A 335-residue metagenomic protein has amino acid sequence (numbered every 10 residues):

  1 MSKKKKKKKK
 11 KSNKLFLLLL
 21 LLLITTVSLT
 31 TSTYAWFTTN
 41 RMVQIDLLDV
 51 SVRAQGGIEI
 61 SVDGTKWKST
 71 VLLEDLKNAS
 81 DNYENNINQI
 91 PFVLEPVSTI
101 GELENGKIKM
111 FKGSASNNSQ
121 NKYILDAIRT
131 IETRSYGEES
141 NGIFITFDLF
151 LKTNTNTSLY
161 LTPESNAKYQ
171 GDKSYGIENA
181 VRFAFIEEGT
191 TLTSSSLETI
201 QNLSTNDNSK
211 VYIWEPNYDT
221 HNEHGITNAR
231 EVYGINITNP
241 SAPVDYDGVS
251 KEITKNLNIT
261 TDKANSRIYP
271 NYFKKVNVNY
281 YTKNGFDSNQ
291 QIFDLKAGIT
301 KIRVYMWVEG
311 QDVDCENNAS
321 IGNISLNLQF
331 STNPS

Functional and structural regions predicted by a protein language model:
S2, K9-F92, T99, N318-S335: Short, polar/proline-rich extracytoplasmic segments that appear immediately after membrane translocation
T39, A115, S119-I177, P216 (+1 more regions): C-terminal, structured domain-capping segment
S51-R53, S61-D63, T70, A79 (+10 more regions): A structural detector for beta-sheet-dominated domains
Q55-V62, Y169-S196, S335: Short aromatic-acidic-glycine turn motif
T65-K66, T70-R134, I145: N-terminal pilin/flagellin-like segments and related low-complexity appendage regions
N85-N105, R182-N271: Low-complexity, serine/threonine/proline-enriched polar segments
